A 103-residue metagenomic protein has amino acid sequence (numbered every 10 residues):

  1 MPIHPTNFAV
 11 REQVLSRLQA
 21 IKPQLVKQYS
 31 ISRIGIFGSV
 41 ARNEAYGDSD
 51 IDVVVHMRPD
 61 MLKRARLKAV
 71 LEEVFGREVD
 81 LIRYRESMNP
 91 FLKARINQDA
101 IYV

Functional and structural regions predicted by a protein language model:
M1-R33, A41-G47, M57-V103: Catalytic core of pol beta-like nucleotidyltransferases
I36: Conserved histidines in hydrophobic membrane contexts and catalytic metal-binding motifs
D52-V54: Short beta-strand->loop micro-motif that forms the acidic, two-metal-ion catalytic signature in nucleotide-processing
